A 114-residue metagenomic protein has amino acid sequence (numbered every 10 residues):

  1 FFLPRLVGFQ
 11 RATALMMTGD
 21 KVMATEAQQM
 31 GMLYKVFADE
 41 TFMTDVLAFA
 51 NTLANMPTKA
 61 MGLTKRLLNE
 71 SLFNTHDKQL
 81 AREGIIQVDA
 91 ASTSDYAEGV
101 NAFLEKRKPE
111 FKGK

Functional and structural regions predicted by a protein language model:
F1-M17, Q29-M30, D45-F49: CoA-thioester-processing core
F2, R11, L63, E83-I86 (+1 more regions): Hydrophobic alpha-helical segments typical of transmembrane helices and their membrane-interface/capping positions
L3, A27, T64, F103: Terminal peptide-recognition signature
M17, T93-S94: Transmembrane alpha-helical core positions of polytopic small-molecule transporters
G19-E26: Acidic, divalent-metal-coordinating active-site segment for phosphoryl/phosphodiester hydrolysis, typified by short
A24, L33-A81, V88-D89, E110-K114: C-terminal long alpha-helix characteristic of the crotonase
M30-G31, K106: Structural motif
D95-Y96, A102: Interdomain hinge/lid region at the active-site interface of Rossmann-like NAD(P)-dependent oxidoreductases
